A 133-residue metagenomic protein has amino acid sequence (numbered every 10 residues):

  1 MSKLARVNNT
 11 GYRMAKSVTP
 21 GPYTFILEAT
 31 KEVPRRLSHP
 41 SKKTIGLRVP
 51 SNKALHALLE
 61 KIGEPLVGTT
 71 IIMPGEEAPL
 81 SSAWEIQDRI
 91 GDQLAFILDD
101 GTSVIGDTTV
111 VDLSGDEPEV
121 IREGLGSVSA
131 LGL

Functional and structural regions predicted by a protein language model:
M1-L133: Active-site-adjacent structural elements in enzyme catalytic cores
